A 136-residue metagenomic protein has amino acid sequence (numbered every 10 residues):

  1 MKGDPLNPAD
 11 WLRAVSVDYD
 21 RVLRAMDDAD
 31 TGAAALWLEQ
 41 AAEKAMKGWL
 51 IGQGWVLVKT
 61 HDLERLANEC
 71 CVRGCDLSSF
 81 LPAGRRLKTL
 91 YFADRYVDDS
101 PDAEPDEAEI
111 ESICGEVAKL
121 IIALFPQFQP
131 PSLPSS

Functional and structural regions predicted by a protein language model:
M1-S136: Terminal alpha-helical segments
